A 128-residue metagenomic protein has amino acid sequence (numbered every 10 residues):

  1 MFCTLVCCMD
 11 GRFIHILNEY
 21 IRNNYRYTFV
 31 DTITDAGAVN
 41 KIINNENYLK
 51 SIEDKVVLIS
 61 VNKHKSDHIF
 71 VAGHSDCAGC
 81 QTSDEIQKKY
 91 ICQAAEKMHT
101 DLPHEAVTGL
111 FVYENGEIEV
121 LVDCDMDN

Functional and structural regions predicted by a protein language model:
M1-L17, T28, A36-I52, V61-H68 (+1 more regions): Divalent-metal-activated hydrolytic enzyme cores
N23-F29: Short helix-loop-beta junction
I33: Glycoside hydrolase catalytic-domain groove-lining segments
K55-V56: Well-ordered alpha-helical segments embedded in enzymatic catalytic cores
V71: Donor-sugar nucleotide-binding helix/loop cap in glycosyltransferases
H74-D76: Beta-hairpin (beta-strand-turn-beta-strand) motif
